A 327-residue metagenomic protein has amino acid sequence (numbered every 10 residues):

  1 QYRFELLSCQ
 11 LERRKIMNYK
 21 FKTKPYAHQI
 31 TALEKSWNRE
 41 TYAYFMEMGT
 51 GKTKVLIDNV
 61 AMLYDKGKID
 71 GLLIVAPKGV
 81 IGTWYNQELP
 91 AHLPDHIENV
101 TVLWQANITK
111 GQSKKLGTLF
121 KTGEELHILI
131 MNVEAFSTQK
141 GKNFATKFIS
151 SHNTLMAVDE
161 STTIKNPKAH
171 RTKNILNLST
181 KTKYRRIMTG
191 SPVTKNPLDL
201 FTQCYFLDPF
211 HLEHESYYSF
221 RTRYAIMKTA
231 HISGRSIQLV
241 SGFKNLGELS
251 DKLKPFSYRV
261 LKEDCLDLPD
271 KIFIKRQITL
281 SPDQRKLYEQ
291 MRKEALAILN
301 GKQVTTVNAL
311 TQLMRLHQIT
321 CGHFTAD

Functional and structural regions predicted by a protein language model:
R13-F45: Conserved pre-motif I regulatory segment
E40, E47, S161, P167-K168 (+4 more regions): Interdomain linker/hinge connecting the two RecA-like lobes of the SF2 helicase core
E40-N59: Walker A/P-loop
G49, E134, T162-K165, P192: Catalytic acidic motif of RecA-like/P-loop NTPases
V55, D70-L89: Conserved Walker A/P-loop ATP-binding site and its immediately adjacent core in helicase/helicase-like ATPase domains
D70-G71, P90-V102, A106, E125 (+2 more regions): Conserved P-loop NTPase motor "coupling/switch" region that bridges the ATPase
K110-E125, E134-H152: Conserved helix/coil segment N-terminal to the catalytic DExD/H
